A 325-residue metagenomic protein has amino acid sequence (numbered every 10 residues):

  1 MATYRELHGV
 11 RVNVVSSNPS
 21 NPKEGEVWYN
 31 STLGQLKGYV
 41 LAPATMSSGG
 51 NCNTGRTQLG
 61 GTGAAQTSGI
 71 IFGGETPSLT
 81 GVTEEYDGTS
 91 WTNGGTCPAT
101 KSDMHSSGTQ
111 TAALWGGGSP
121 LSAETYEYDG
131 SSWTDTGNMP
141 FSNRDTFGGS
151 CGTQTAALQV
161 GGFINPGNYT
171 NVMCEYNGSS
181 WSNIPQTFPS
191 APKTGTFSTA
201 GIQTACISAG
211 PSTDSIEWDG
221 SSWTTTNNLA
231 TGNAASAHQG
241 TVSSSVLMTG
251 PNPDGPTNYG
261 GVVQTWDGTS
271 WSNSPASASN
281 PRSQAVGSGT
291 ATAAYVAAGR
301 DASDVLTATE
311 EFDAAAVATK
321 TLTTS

Functional and structural regions predicted by a protein language model:
M1-S325: Polar, enzyme-active/binding microenvironments
